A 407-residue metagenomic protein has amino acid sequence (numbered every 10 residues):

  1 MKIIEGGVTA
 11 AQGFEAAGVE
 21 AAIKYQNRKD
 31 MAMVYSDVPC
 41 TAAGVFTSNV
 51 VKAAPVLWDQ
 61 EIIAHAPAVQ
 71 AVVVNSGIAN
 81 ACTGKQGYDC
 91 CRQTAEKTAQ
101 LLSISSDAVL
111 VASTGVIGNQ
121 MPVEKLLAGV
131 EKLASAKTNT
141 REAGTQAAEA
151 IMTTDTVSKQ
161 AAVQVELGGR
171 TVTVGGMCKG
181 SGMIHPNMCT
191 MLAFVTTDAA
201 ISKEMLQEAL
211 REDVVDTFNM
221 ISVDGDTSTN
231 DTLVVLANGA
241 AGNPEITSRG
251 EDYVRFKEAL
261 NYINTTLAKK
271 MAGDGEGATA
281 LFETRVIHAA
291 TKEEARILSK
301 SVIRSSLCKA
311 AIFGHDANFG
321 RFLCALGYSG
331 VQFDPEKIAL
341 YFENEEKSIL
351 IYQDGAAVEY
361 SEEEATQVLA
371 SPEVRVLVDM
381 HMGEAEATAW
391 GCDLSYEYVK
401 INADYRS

Functional and structural regions predicted by a protein language model:
M1-N75, A79-D89, A99-S407: A structural signal for small-residue-enriched, beta-sheet-centric alpha/beta enzyme cores and oligomeric scaffold folds
